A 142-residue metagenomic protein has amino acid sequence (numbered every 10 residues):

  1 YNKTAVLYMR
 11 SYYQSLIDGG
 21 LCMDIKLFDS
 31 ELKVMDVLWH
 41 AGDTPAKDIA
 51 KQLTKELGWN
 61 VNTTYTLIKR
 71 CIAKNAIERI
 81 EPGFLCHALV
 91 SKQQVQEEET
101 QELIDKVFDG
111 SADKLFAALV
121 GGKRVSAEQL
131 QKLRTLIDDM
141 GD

Functional and structural regions predicted by a protein language model:
Y1-N2, V6-V37, Q94-V95: Short alpha-helical segments that sit at the start of domains
I25-S30, P82-Q101: Short, cationic-aromatic polyanion-contact patches
L27-S30, D43, D109: Short helix-coil-helix linker/hinge
V34, Y65-I72: Basic amphipathic alpha-helical segments that dock to polyanions
L38-G42: Short helix-to-turn junction characteristic of helix-turn-helix DNA-binding domains, especially the helix
T44-L53: Short acidic, hydrophobic short linear motifs in intrinsically disordered regions
I72-E81: A short, conserved structural fragment
Q101-G141: Amphipathic alpha-helical dimerization/coiled-coil segments that flank or bridge DNA-binding/regulatory modules
